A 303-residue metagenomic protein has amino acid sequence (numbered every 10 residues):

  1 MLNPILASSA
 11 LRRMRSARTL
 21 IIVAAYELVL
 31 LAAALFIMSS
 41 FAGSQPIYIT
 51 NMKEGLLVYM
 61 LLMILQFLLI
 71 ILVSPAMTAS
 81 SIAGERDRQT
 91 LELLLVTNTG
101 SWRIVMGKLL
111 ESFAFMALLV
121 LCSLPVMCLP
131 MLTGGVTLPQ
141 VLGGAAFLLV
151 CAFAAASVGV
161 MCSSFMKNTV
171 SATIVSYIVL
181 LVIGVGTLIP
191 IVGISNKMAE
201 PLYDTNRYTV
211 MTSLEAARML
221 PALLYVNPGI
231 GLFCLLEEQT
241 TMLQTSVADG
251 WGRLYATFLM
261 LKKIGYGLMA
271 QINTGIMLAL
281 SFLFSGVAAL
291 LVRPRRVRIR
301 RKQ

Functional and structural regions predicted by a protein language model:
M1-Q66, A154-Q303: Transmembrane alpha-helical segments and their membrane-interface loop/helix boundaries that make up the transmembrane
L6, S81-A114: Helix-loop-helix units of permease transmembrane domains in multi-pass membrane transporters, especially ABC
S9, M77-S81, Q89-E92, A145 (+1 more regions): Short, hydrophobic/aromatic alpha-helical segments in well-folded domains
L56, M60, S112-T169, V175: Secretory targeting signals
Y59-G84: Long, hydrophobic alpha-helical segments
Q66-I70, S74, S101-P130: Selective transmembrane-helix segments that form parts of the transport pathway or gating/packing helices in multipass
S74-T78, V126, S157-V158, A288: Hydrophobic/aromatic residues in alpha-helical transmembrane segments
I82, L94, L129-P130, C162 (+1 more regions): Hydrophobic alpha-helical interface/terminus motif in multipass membrane transporters
